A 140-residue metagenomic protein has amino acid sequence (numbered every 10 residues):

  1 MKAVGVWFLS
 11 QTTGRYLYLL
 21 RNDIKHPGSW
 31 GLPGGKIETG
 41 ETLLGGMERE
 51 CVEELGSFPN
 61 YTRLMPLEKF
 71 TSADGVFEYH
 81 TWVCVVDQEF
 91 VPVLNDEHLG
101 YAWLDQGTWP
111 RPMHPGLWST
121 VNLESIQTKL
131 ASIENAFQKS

Functional and structural regions predicted by a protein language model:
M1-L17: Conserved N-terminal beta-strand and adjoining loop/helix that marks the start of the Nudix/MutT-like hydrolase domain
L20-R21: C-terminal lobe/hinge of AMP-binding adenylation domains
K25-G28: A conserved beta-turn-beta hairpin within the catalytic core of GNAT-like acetyltransferases that forms part
G31-L32: A short gly/proline-enriched turn/hairpin at secondary-structure junctions
G35-N122, F137: Unchanged
K129-S132, A136: Charge-rich, solvent-exposed alpha-helical interaction surfaces
S140: Catalytic cores of nucleic-acid ligases and guanylyltransferases
